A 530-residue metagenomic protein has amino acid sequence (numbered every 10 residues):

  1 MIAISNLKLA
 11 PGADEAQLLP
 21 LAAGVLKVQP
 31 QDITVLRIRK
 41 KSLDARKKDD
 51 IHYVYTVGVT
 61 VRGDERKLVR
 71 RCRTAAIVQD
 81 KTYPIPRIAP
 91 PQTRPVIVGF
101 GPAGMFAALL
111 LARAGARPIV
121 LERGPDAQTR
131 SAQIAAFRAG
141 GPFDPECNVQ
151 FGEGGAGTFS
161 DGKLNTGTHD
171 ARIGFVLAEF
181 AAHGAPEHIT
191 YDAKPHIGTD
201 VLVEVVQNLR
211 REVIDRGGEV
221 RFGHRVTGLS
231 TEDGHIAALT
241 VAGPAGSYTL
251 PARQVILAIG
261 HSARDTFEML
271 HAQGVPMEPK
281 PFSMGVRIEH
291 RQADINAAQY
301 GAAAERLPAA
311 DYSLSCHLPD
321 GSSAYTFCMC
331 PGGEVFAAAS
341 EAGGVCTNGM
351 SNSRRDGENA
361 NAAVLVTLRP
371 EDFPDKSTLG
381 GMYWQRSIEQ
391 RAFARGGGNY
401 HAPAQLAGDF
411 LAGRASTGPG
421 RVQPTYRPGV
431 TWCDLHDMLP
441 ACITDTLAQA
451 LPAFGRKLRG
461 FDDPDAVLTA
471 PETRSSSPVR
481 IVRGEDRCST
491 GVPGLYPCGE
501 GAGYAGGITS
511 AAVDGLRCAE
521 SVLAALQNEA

Functional and structural regions predicted by a protein language model:
M1-Y53, V57-H183, E187-A530: Residues forming the flavin
